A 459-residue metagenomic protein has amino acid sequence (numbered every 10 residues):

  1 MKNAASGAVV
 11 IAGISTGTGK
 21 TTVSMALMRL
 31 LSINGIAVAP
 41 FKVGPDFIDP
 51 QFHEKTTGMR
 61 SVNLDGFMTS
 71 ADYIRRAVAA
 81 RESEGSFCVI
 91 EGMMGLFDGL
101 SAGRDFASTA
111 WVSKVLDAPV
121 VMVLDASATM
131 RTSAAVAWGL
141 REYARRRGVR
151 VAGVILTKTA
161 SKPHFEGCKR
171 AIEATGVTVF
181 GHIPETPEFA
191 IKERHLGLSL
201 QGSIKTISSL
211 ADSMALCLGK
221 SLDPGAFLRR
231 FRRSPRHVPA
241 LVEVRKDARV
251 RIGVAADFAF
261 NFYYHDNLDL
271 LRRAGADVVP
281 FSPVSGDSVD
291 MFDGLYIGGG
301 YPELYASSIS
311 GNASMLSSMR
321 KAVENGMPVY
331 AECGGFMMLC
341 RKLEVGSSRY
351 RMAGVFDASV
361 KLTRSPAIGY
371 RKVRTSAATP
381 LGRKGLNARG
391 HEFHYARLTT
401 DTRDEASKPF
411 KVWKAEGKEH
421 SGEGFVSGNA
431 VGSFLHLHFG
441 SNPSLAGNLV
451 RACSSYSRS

Functional and structural regions predicted by a protein language model:
K2-L116, L124-A152, K162-E166: ATP-dependent carboxylate-amine ligase catalytic core
A8, G35-A37, R249-R251, D277 (+1 more regions): Residues that mark the start of a beta-strand
V10, V89-E91, V121, I155 (+2 more regions): Structural motif
S113, D247, F260-L270, D277 (+1 more regions): C-terminal and late-domain segments of enzyme folds
A118, V177, E324-P328: A short helix->loop->beta-strand "cap" motif at the edges of active sites that frequently abuts
M130-V244: Internal gly/pro-rich beta-alpha loop/helix module that stabilizes soluble enzyme cofactors or their anionic handles
A248-A313, S317-E324: Phosphate-binding active sites in nucleotide-utilizing proteins
P302-P380: Cysteine-nucleophile active-site neighborhood
